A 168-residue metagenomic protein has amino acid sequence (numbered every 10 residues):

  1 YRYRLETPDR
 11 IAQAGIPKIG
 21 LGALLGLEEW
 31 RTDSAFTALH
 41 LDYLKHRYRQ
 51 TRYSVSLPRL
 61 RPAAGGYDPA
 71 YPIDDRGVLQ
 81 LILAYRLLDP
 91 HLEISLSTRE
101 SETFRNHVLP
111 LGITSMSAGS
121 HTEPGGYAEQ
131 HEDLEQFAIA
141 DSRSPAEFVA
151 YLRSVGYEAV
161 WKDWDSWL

Functional and structural regions predicted by a protein language model:
Y1-K18, L24-H46, G66-D75: Conserved non-cysteine loop/helix-boundary elements of the Radical SAM core domain that shape
K18-I19, A159: Hydrophobic beta-strand scaffold residues
G22-A23, L134: Glycine- and acidic
A23-G26, P58-L60: Short linear capping/connector segments at secondary-structure termini
H46-L168: Auxiliary Fe-S-binding modules of radical SAM enzymes
